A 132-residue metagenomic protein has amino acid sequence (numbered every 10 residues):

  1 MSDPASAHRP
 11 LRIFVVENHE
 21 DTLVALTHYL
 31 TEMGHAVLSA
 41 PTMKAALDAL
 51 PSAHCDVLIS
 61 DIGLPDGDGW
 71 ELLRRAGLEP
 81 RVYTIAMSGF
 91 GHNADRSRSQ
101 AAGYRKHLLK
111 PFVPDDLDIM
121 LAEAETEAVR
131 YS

Functional and structural regions predicted by a protein language model:
M1-N18, T27, D115-S132: Non-catalytic signal-transmission and effector/linker regions of two-component phosphorelay proteins
E20-L38: Two-component/phosphorelay signaling modules centered on CheY-like receiver
S39-V57: Acidic, metal-coordinating helix/loop segments flanking the phosphotransfer/catalytic sites of two-component signaling
T42, D68-E71: Acidic catalytic/metal-coordinating carboxylates
D48, W70-R81, L121-E123: Short amphipathic alpha-helix used as the core "switch/output" element in two-component signaling
I62-G63, F90, V113: The short loop immediately C-terminal to the conserved phospho-acceptor aspartate in CheY-like receiver
E71, G91-H107: Alpha4 helix (beta4-alpha4-beta5 surface) of REC/receiver domains from two-component response regulators
